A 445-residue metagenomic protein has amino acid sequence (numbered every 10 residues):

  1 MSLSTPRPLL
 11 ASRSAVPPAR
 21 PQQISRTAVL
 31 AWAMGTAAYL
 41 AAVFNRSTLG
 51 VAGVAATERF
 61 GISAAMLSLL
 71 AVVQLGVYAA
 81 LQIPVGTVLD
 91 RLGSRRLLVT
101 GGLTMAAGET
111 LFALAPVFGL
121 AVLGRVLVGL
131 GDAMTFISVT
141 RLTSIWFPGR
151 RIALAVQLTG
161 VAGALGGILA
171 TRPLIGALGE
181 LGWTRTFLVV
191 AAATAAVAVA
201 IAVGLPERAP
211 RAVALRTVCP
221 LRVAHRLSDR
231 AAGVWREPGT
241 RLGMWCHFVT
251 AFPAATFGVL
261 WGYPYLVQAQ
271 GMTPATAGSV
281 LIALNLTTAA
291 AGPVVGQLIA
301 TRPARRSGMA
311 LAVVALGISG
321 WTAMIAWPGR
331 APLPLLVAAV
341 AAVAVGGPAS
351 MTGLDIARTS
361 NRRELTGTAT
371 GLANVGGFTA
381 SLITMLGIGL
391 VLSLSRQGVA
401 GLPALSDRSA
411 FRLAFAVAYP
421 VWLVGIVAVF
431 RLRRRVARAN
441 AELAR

Functional and structural regions predicted by a protein language model:
V16-I24, R208-M244: Juxtamembrane intracellular "pre-TM" segments in multi-pass secondary transporters
L49-G50, P238-G292, L382-G389: Extracytoplasmic gate region of multi-pass secondary transporters
G61, G93, L114-L120, G131 (+3 more regions): Helix-breaking motifs and short loop linkers at transmembrane-helix boundaries and internal kinks in secondary membrane
A80-G119: Conserved MFS/SLC helix-loop-helix module at the cytosolic interface between two early adjacent transmembrane helices
L81-G93, A291-R305: Helix-to-loop junctions at the C-terminal end of transmembrane segments in multipass secondary transporters
R91-G101, A300-A315: Cytoplasmic membrane-interface "Motif A"-like loop-to-helix N-cap segments of 12-TM Major Facilitator Superfamily
G124-G163: Cytoplasmic helix-loop-helix junction between adjacent transmembrane helices in 12-TM secondary transporters
L158-P210: Helix-loop-helix hairpin linking two adjacent transmembrane segments in secondary transporters
